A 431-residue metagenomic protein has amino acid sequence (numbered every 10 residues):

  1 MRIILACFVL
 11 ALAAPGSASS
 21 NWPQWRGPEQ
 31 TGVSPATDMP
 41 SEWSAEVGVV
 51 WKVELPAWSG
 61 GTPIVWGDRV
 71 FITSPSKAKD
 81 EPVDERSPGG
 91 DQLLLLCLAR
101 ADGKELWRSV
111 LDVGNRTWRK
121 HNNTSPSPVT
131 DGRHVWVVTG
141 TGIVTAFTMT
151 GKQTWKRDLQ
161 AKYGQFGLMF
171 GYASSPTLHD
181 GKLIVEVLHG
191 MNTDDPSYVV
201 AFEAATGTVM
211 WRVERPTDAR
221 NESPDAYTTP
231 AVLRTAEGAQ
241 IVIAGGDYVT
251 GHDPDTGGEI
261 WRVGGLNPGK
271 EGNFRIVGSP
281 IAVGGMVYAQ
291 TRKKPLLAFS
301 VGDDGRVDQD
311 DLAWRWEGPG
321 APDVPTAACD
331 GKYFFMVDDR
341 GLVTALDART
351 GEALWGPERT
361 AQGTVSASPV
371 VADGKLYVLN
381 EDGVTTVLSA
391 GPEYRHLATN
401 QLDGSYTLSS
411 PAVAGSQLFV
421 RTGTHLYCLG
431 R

Functional and structural regions predicted by a protein language model:
M1-I4, R431: Positively charged n-region of N-terminal signal peptides that target proteins for export
I4-A14: Bacterial N-terminal signal peptides
G16-R431: Noncatalytic, solvent-exposed loop/strand surfaces of beta-propeller-type extracellular/periplasmic domains
